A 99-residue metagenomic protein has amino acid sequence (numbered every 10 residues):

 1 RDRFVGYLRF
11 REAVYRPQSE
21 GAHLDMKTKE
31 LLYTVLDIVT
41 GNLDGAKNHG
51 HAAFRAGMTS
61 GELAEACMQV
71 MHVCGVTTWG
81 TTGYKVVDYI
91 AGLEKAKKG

Functional and structural regions predicted by a protein language model:
R1-F4, L36-G41: A short, ordered amphipathic alpha-helix with a cationic face
R1-T28, R55, T81-G99: Acidic, glycine/proline-rich low-complexity segments that act as flexible tails and inter-domain linkers
L8-A13, E30, D44-N48, A64: A generic alpha-helix surface/boundary motif
R11, L31-I38, A66-V73: Short alpha-helical scaffolding segments that buttress acidic/His motifs in well-ordered protein cores
M26, T40, T77: Short, conserved micro-motifs enriched in small and acidic residues
I38-C67: Mid-chain, well-packed structural core segment of small domains
C74-G80: Substrate/cofactor-recognition hotspot
